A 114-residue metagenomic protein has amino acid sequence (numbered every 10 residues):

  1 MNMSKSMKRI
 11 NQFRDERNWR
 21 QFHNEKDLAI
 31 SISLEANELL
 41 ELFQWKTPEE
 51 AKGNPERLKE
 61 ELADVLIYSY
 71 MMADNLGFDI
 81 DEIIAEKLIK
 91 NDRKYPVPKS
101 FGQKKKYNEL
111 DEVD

Functional and structural regions predicted by a protein language model:
M1-L62, L66-D114: Flexible "arm" and connector segments at domain edges
